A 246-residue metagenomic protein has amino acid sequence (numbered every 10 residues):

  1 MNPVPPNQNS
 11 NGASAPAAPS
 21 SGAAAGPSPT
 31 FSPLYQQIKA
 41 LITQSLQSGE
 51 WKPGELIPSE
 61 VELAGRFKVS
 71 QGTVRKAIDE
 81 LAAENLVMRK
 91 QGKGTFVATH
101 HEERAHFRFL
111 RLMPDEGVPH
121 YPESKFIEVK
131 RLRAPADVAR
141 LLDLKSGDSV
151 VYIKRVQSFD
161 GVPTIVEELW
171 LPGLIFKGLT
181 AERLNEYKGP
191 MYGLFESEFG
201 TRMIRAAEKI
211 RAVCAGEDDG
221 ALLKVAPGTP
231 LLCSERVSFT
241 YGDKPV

Functional and structural regions predicted by a protein language model:
M1-V69: Extreme N-terminal segment that seeds HTH/winged-HTH DNA-binding domains in transcriptional regulators
P6-A17, P122-V246: C-terminal all-alpha effector/ligand-binding and dimerization domain of prokaryotic HTH-type transcriptional repressors
Y35, S59, F96-L110: Short, cationic-aromatic polyanion-contact patches
L41, A82-A83: N-terminal leader/targeting segments and the immediate start of mature chains
E50-G54, A83-G92, A98: Beta-hairpin "wing" of winged helix-turn-helix
T73: Residues in the helix-turn-helix
I78-D79: Short, hydrophobic-biased segments on the C-terminal half of alpha helices that form "recognition helices"
L112-E116, G189-M191: Acidic/proline- and glycine-rich, intrinsically disordered low-complexity segments that serve as regulatory linkers
